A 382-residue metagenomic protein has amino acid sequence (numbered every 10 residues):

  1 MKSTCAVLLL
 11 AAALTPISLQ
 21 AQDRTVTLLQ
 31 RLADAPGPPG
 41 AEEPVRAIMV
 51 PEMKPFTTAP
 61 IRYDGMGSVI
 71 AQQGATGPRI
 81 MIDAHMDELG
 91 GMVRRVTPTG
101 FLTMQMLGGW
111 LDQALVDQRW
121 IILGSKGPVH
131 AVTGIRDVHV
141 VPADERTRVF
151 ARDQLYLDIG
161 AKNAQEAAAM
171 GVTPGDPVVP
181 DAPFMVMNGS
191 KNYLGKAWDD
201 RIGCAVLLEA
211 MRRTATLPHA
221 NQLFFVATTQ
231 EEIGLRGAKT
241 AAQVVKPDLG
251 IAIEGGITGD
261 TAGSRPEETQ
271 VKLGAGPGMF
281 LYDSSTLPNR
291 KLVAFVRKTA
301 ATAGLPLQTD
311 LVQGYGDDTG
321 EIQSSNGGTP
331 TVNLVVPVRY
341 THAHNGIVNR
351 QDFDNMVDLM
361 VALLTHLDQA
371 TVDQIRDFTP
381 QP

Functional and structural regions predicted by a protein language model:
K2-L8: Sec-dependent signal peptide recognition, specifically the positively charged N-region followed immediately by
C5, A13-P382: N-terminal hydrophobic/helix-forming segments and targeting peptides
